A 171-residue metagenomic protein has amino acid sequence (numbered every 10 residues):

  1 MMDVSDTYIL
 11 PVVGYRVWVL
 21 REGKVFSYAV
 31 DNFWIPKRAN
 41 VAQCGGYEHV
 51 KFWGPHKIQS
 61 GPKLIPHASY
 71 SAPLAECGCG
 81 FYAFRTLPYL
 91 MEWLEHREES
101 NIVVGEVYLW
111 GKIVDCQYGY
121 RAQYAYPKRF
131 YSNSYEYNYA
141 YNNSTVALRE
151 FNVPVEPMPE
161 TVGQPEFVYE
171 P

Functional and structural regions predicted by a protein language model:
M1-G61, C79, M91-P171: Conserved NAD+-utilizing ADP-ribose enzyme module
H67-P73, Y118: Short, flexible, solvent-exposed loop/turn segments with mixed acidic/basic and small polar residues
A72-L94: Extended catalytic/binding region for NAD+/ADP-ribose chemistry, centered on the ART fold
